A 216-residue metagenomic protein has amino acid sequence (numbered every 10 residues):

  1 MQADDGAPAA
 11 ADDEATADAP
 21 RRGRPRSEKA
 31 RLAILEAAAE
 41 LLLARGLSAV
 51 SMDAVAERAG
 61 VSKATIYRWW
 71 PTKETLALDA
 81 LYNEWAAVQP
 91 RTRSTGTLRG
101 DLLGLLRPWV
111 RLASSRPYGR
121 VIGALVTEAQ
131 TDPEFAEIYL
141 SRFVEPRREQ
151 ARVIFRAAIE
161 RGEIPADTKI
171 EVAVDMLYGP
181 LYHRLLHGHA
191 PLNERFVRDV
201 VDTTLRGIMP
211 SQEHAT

Functional and structural regions predicted by a protein language model:
M1-G60, T75: Basic, helix-initiating cap at the start of DNA-binding domains
M1-P20, G100, G104, E145 (+5 more regions): C-terminal peripheral helix-coil segments that are non-catalytic and often amphipathic
S27, A136, L140-R148: Amphipathic, non-transmembrane alpha-helical scaffold segments
I34, A49, T72-A77, A86-V88 (+2 more regions): Short amphipathic alpha-helical segment with a characteristic S/N-K-E followed by hydrophobic residues
G60-W70: Short hydrophobic/aromatic patch on the recognition helix
W69-W70, Y139, F143, Y178 (+1 more regions): Tryptophan-centric aromatic hotspots in well-structured domains and transmembrane helices
A80-L81, A113-I138: Amphipathic alpha-helical segments used for helix-helix packing
P90-G119, A173: Hydrophobic alpha-helical connector segments
